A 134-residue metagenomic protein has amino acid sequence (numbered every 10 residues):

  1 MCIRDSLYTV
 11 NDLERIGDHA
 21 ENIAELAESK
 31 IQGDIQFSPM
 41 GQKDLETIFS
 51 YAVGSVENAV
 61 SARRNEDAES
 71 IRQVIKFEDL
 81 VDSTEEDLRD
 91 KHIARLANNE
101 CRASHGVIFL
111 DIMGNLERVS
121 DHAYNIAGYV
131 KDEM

Functional and structural regions predicted by a protein language model:
M1-M134: Cytosolic, long alpha-helical scaffolding segments
